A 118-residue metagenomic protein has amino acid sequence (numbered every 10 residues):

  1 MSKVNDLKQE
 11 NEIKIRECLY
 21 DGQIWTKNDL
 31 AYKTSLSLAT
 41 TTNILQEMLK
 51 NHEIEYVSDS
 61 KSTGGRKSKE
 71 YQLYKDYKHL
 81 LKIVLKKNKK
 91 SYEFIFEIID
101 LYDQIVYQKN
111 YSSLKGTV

Functional and structural regions predicted by a protein language model:
M1-K27, A31: Extreme N-terminal segment that seeds HTH/winged-HTH DNA-binding domains in transcriptional regulators
I24-Y56: N-terminal helix-turn-helix
S58-G64: Short, basic, alpha-helical segments at the C-terminal edge of helix-turn-helix-like DNA-binding modules
G65-Y107: Gly/Thr-rich phosphate-binding beta-strand-loop-beta motif of the actin/hexokinase/Hsp70
Y107-V118: N-terminal phosphate-binding loop and adjacent alpha-helix
